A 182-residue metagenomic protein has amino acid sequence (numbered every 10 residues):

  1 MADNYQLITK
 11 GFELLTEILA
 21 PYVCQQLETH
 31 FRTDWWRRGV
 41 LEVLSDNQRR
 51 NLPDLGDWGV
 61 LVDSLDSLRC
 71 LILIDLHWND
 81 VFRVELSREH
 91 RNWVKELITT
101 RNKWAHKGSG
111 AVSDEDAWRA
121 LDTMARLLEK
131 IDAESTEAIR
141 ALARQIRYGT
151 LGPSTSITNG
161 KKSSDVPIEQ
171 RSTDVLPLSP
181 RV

Functional and structural regions predicted by a protein language model:
M1-V182: Amphipathic alpha-helical interface elements
